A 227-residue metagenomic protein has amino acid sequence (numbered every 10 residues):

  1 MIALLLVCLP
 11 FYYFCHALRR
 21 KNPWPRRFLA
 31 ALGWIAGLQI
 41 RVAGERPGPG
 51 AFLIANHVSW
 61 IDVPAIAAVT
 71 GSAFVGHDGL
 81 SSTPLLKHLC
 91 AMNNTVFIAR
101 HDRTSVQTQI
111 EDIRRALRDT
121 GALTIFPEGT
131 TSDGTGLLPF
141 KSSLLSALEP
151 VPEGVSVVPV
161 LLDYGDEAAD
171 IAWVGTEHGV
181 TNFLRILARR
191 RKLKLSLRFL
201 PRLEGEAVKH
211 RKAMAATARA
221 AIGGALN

Functional and structural regions predicted by a protein language model:
L4-P23, G33-I35, A51-R103: Catalytic core of membrane glycerolipid acyltransferases/transacylases, capturing the structured, soluble-facing
L29-R41: Membrane-cytosol interface motif
Q39-A43, V63, T95, S105 (+3 more regions): Soluble, non-transmembrane catalytic domains of enzymes that act on hydrophobic metabolites at membranes
G50-F52, T95, T120-F126, S156: Residue-level preference for the first positions of well-ordered beta-strands
H57-S59, G129-S132, L162-Y164: Short glycine-rich anion-binding loops that position phosphate/pyrophosphate groups of nucleotides and phosphorylated
L85-K87, G134-K212: A cross-family acyltransferase "interaction/gating" segment
I113-L123, P127-F140, L145: Soluble extracytoplasmic domains of inner/organellar membrane proteins
